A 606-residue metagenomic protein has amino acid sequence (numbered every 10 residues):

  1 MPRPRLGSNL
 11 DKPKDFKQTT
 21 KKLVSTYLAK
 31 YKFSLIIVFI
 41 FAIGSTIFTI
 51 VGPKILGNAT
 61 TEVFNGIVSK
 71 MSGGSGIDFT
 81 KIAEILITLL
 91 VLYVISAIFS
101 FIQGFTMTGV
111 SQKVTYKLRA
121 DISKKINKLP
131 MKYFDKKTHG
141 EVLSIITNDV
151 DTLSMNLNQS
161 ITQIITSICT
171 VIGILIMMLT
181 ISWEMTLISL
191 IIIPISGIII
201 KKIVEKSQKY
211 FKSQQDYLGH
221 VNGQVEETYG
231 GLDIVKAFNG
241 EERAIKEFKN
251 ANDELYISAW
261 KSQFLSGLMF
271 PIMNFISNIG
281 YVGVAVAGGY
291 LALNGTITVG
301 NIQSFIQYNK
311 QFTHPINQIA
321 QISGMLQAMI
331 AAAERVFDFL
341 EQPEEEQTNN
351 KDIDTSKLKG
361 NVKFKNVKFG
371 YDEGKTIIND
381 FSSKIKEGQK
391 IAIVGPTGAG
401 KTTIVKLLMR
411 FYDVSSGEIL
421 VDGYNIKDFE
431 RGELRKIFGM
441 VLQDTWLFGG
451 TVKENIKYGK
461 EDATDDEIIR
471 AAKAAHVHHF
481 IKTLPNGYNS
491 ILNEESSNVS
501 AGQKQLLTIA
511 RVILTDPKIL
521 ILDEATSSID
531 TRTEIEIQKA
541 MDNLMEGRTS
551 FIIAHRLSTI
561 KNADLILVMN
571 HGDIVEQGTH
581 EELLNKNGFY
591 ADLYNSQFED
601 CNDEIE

Functional and structural regions predicted by a protein language model:
M1-T49, F64-I85, I102-M107, S111 (+7 more regions): Membrane-integrated ABC transporters
N9-P13, K17, I40-F41, F48-F64 (+15 more regions): Juxtamembrane helix-loop junctions of ABC transporter transmembrane domains
S25, A29-K32, M131-K132, V150-L157 (+7 more regions): An intracellular "coupling" helix at the cytosolic face of ABC transporter transmembrane type-1 domains
K30, S34-I47, N58, L92 (+4 more regions): Transmembrane helices of ABC transporter permease
G109, E141, I145, N156 (+6 more regions): N-terminal turn
I126, F248, V336, F364-N366: Conserved catalytic Walker-motif region of ABC-type ATPase nucleotide-binding domains
Y217, G240, F264, Y281 (+2 more regions): Cytosolic ends of transmembrane helices, especially the final helix of ABC transmembrane type-1 domains
T348-N349, T355-E606: ABC-type nucleotide-binding domain
